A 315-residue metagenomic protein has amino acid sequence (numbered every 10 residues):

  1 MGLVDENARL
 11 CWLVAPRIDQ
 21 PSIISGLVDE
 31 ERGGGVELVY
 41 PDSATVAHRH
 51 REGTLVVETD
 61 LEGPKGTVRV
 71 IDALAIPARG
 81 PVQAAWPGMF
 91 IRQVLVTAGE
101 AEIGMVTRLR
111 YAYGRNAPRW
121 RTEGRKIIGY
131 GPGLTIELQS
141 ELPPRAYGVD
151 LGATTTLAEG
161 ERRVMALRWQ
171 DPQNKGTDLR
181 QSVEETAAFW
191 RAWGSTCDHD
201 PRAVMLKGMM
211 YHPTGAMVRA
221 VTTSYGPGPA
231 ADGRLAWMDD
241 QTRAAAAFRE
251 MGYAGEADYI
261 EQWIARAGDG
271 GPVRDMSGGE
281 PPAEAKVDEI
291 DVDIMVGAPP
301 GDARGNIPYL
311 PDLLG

Functional and structural regions predicted by a protein language model:
M1-G315: Acidic, mature catalytic/reactive cores of soluble proteins
